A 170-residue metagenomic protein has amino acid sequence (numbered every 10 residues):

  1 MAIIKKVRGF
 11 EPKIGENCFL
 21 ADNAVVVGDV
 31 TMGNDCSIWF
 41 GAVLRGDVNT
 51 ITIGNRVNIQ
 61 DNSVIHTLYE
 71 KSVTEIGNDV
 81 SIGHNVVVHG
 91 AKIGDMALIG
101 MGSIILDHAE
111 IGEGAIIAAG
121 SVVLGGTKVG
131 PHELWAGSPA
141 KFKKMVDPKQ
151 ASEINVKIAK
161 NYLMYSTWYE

Functional and structural regions predicted by a protein language model:
M1-E11, D47, I53-N55, D61-V64 (+3 more regions): Glycine-rich hexapeptide-repeat left-handed beta-helix
G9, I14-N58, N62-T67: A positional/architectural concept
S81: Short proline/glycine- and basic residue-enriched helix-capping loop/turn segments at helix->loop/beta transitions
